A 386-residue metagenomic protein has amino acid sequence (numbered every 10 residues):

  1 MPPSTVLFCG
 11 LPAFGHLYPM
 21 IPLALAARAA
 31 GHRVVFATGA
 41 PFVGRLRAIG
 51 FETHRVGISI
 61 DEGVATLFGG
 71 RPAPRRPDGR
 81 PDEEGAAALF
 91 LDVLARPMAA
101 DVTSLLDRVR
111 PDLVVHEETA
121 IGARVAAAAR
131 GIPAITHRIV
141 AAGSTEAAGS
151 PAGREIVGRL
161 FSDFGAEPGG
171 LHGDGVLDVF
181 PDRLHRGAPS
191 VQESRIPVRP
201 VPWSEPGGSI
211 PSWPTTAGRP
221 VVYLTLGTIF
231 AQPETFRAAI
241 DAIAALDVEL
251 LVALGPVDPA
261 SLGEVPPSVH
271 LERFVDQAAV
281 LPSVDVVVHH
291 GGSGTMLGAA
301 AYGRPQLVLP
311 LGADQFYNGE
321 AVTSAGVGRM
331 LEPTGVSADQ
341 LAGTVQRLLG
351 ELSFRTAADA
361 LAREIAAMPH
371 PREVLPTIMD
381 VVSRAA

Functional and structural regions predicted by a protein language model:
M1-R55: N-terminal subdomain of nucleotide-sugar transferases
P2, P197-V286, M296: Donor-nucleotide binding loops and adjacent catalytic segments primarily of GT-B fold Leloir glycosyltransferases
A24, E272-A321: A donor-sugar binding/catalytic signature common to diverse glycosyltransferases and related nucleotide-sugar
V35-E83: Conserved nucleotide-sugar phosphate-binding/catalytic loop shared by glycosyltransferases and other
A87-F164: Conserved nucleotide-sugar donor-interacting segment of glycosyltransferase catalytic cores, predominantly GT-B
F161-S194: A short, active-site helix/loop in glycosyltransferases that binds the activated sugar's phosphate group
A313-T344: Change "using UDP/GDP/dTDP sugars" to "using nucleotide sugars
G343-A386: C-terminal amphipathic helix plus adjacent low-complexity, charged tail appended to glycosyltransferase catalytic
